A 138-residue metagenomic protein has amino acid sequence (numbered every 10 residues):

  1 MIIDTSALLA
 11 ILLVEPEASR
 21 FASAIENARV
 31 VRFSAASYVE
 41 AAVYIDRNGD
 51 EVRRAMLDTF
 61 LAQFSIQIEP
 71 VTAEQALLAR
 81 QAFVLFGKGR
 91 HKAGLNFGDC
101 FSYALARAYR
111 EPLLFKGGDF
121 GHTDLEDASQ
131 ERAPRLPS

Functional and structural regions predicted by a protein language model:
M1-F33, D46-T59, E131, P137: Short, well-structured N-terminal submotif of metal-dependent ribonuclease cores
L8-L9, Y38, F120-G121: A generic structural signal for short hydrophobic patches within well-formed alpha-helices
R32, Q67-E69, A128: General small-molecule cofactor/ligand-binding pocket signal
A55-F64, E69: Helix-adjacent hinge/juxtasegments
Q67-P112: Active-site neighborhoods of divalent-metal-dependent phosphate/nucleic-acid chemistry enzymes
Y103-S138: Acidic, PIN/NYN-like endoribonuclease modules and their adjacent C-terminal/linker elements
